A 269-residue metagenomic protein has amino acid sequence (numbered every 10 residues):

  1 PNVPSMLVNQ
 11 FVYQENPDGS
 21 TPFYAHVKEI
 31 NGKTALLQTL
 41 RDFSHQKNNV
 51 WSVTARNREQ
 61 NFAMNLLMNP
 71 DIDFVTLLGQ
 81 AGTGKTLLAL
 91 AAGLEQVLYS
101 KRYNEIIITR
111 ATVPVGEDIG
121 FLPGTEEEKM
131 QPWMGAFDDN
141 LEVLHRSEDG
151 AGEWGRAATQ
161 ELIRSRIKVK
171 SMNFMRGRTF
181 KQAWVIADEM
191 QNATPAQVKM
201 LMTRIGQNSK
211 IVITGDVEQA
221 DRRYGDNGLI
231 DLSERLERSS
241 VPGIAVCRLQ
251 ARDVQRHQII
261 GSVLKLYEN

Functional and structural regions predicted by a protein language model:
P1, K47-A187, Q191-N269: Conserved helicase motor core of SF1/SF2 NTP-dependent helicases
P1-S44: Interdomain "pre-motor" coupling segment immediately N-terminal to P-loop NTPase/helicase cores
